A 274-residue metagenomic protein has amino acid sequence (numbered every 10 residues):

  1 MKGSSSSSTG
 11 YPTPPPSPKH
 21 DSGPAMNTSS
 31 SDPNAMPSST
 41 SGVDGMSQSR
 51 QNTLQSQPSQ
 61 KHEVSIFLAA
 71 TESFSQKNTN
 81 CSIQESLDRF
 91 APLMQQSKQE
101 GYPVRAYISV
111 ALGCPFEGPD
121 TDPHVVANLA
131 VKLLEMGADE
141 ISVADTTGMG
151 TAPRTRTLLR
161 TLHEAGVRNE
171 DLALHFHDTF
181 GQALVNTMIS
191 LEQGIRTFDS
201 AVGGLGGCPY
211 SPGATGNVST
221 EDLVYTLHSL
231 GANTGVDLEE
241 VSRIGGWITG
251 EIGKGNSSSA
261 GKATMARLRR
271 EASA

Functional and structural regions predicted by a protein language model:
M1-A274: Catalytic cores and adjacent flexible loops of soluble metabolic enzymes that perform enolate/carbanion chemistry on
